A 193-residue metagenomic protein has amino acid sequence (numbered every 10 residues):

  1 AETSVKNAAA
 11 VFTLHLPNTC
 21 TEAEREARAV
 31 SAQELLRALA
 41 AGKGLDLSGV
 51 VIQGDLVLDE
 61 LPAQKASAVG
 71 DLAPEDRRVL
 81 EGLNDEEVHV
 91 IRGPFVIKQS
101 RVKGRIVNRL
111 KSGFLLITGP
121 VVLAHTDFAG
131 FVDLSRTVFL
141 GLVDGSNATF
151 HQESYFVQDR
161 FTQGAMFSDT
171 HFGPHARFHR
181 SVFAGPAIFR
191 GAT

Functional and structural regions predicted by a protein language model:
A1-T193: N-terminal leader/targeting and pre-domain segments
